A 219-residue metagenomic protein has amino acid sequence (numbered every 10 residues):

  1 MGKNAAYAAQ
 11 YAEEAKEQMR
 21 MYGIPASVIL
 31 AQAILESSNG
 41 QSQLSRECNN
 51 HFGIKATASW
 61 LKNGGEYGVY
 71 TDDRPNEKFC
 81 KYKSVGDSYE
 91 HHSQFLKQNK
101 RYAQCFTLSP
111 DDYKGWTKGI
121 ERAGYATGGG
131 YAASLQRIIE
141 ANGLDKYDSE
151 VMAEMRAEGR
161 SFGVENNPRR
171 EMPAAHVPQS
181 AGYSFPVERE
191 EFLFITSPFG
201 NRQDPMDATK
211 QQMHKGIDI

Functional and structural regions predicted by a protein language model:
M1-P178: Catalytic cores of secreted/periplasmic lytic hydrolases that degrade extracellular macromolecules
E150-I219: Surface-exposed, glycine-biased beta-strand/turn segments
